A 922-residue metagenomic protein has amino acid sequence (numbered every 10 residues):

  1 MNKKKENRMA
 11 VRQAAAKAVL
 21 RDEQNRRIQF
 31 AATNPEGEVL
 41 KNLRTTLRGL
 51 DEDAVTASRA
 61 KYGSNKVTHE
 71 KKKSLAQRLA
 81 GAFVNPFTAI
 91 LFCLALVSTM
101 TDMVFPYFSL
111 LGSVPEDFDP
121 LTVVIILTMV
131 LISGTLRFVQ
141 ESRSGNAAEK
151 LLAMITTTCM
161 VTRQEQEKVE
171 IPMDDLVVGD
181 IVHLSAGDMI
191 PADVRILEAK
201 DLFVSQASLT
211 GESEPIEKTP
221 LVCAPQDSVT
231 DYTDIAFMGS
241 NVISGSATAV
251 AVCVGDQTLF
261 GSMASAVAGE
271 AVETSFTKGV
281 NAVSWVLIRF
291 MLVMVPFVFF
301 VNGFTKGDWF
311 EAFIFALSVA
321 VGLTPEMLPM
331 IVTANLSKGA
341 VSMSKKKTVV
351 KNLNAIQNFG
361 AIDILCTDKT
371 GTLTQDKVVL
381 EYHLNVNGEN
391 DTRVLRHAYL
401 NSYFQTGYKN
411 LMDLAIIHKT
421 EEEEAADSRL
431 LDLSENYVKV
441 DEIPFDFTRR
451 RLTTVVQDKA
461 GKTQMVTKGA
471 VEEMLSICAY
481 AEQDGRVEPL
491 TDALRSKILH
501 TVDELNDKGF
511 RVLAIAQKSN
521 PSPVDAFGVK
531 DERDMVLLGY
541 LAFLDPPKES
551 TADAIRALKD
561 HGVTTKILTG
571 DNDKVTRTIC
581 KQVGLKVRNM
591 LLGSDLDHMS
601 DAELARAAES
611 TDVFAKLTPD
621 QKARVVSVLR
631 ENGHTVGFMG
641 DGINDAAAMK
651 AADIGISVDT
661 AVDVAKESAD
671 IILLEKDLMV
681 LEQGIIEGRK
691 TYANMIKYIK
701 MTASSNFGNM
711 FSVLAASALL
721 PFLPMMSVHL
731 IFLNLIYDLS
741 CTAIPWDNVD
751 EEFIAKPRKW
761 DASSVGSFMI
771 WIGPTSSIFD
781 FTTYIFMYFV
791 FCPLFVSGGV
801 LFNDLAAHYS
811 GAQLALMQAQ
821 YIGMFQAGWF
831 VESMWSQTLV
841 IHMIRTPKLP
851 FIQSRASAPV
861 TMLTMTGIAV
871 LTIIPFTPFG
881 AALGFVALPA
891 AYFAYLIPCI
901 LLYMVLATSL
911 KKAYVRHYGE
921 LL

Functional and structural regions predicted by a protein language model:
M1-K168, D174-V177, V182-I190, R195-F203 (+4 more regions): Non-lumenal N-terminal regulatory segments of integral membrane proteins
A80, S275-W285, A316-A320, K351-F359 (+7 more regions): Membrane-interface segments at loop-to-transmembrane junctions
V84-S109, I126-G134, T156-T157, W285-G303 (+7 more regions): Alpha-helical transmembrane segments of multi-pass membrane proteins, especially the membrane-embedded transport
C93-I125, V286-T324, S337, V341-K347 (+5 more regions): Helix-interface capping motifs at the ends of transmembrane segments in multi-pass membrane proteins
G112, E116-D117, T122-T156, R163 (+6 more regions): Hydrophobic alpha-helical transmembrane segments
F203, L209, P220, Q375-H397 (+4 more regions): Basic, amphipathic juxtamembrane/active-site segments that coordinate anionic phosphate or diphosphate groups
I235-I243, N358-L537, F543, R556-A557 (+6 more regions): Cytosolic catalytic regions of ATP/NTP-dependent phosphoryl-transfer enzymes
M294, V298, N302, P329 (+5 more regions): Membrane-embedded transport module
